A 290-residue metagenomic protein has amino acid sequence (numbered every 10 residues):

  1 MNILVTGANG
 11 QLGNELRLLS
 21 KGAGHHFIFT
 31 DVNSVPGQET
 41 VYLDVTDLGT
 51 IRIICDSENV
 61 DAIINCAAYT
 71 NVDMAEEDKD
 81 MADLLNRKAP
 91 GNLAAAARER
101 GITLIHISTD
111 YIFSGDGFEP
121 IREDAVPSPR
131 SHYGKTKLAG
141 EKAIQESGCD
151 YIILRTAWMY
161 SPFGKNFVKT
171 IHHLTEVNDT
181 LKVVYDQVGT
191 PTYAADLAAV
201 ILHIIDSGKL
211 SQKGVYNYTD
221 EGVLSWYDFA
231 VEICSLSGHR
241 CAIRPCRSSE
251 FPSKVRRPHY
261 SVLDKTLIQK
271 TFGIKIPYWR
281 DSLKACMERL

Functional and structural regions predicted by a protein language model:
I3-G22: N-terminal Rossmann NAD(P)H-binding glycine-rich loop of SDR-like oxidoreductase domains
N33-D47: Rossmann-fold cofactor-recognition segment
V45-L85: NAD(P)H-binding glycine-rich loop region in Rossmannoid oxidoreductase-like domains and their noncatalytic homologs
L84-N92, E99, I112-L154, M159: Catalytic helix-loop patch of NAD(P)-dependent Rossmann-fold dehydrogenases
K142-G189, A195-D196, L202-H203: NAD(P)-dependent short-chain dehydrogenase/reductase
V183-V188, Y216-V223, T271: Glycine-rich Rossmann NAD(P)(H)-binding loop
S207-P252: Mid/C-terminal beta-alpha module of Rossmann-like enzyme folds, strongest in SDR-family dehydrogenases/epimerases
S225-Y227, V231, R247-C286, L290: Conserved C-terminal active-site "lid" loop/helix of NAD(P)H-dependent oxidoreductases that clamps the redox cofactor
